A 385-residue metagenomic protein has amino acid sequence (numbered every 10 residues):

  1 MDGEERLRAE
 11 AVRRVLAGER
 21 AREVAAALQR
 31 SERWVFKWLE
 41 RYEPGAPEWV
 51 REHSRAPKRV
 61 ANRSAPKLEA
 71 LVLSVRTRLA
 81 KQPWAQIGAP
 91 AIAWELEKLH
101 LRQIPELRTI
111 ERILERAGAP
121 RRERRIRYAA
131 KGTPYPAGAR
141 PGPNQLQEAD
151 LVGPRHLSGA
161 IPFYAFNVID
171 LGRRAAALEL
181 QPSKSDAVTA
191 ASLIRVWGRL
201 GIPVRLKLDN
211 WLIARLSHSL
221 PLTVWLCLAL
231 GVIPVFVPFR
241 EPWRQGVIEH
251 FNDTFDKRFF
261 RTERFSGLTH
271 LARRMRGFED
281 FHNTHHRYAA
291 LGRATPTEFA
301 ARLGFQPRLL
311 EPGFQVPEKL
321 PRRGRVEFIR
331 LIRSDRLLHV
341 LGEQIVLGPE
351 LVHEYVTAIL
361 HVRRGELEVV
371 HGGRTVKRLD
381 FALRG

Functional and structural regions predicted by a protein language model:
G3-E19, E69, L73-P83: Short, amphipathic alpha-helical "recognition" segments used to contact nucleic acids or chromatin
E23, W34, P105, T109: Residues in the helix-turn-helix
E23-L28, I92: Short alpha-helical "recognition helix" segments of helix-turn-helix
E40, E48-A149, P154, P221 (+1 more regions): Basic, flexible linker segments flanking DNA-binding modules in nucleic acid-interacting mobile-element proteins
P66, R108, E115-I169, A175 (+6 more regions): Mobile-element integrase/transposase regions, centering on the N-terminal DNA-binding/Zn-coordinating module
K184, G198-H218, P238-R240, Q245 (+1 more regions): Acidic/histidine-rich, metal-coordinating catalytic segments
L222-G313, V362: Charged alpha-helix within mobile-element recombinases
N283-G385: C-terminal, beta-rich DNA-binding module of retroviral/retroelements integrases
